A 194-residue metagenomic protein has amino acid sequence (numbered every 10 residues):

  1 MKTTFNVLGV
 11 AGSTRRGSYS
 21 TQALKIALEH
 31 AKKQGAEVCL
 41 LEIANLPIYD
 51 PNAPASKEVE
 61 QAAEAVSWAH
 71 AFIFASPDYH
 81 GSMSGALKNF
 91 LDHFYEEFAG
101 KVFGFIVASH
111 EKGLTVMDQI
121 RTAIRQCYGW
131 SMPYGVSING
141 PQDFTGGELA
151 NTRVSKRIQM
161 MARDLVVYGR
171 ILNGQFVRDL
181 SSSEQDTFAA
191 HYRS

Functional and structural regions predicted by a protein language model:
M1-F94, T152-S194: N-terminal beta1-alpha1-beta2 submodule of the flavodoxin-like/Rossmannoid cofactor-binding fold
A11-S13, G104-I106, G147: A short, structure-level motif marking secondary-structure boundaries and short turns
V38-I48, Q126-G146, L180: Mobile beta-alpha loop/short-helix "lid" or hinge segments that flank ligand
E97: Conserved phosphotransfer cores of two-component systems
F103-P141, A150-R157: Short, glycine-/small-residue-rich phosphate/pyrophosphate-handling segment
